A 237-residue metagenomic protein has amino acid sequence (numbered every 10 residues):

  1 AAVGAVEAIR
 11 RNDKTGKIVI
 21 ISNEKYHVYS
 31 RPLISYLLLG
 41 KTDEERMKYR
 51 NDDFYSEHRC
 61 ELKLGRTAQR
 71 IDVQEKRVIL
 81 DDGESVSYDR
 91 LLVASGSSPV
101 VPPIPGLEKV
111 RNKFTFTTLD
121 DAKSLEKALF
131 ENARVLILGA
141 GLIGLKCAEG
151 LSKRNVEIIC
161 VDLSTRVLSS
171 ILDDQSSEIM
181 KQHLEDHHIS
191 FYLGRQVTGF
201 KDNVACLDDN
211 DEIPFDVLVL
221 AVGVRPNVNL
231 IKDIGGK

Functional and structural regions predicted by a protein language model:
A1, T117-T118, G139-I143: Glycine-rich Rossmann-fold phosphate-binding loop(s) that bind the pyrophosphate of adenine dinucleotide cofactors
A1-E61, A148-I171: Beta1-alpha1 glycine-rich phosphate/pyrophosphate-binding loop at the start of Rossmann-like nucleotide-binding domains
A2, R31, K48, V101 (+3 more regions): A general structural signal for well-ordered alpha-helical segments in protein cores
R10, S56, E126, S152 (+4 more regions): Class I S-adenosyl-L-methionine
S35-L39, V110, L136, N155-E157 (+2 more regions): Short, hinge-like loop/turn segments at secondary-structure boundaries
M47-K48, R134, I143-G199: Rossmann-like dinucleotide-binding cores of NAD(P)H-dependent redox enzymes
N51-R134, A205-E212, D216-D233: FAD-binding core/adjacent interface of flavoenzyme oxidoreductases
